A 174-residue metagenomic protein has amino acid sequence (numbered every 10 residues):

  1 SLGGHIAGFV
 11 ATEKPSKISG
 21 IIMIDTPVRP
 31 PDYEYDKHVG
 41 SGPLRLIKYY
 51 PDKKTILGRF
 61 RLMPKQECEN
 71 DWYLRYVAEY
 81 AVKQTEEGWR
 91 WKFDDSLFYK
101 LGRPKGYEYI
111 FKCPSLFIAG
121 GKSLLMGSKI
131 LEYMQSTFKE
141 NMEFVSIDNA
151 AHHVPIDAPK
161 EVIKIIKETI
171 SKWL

Functional and structural regions predicted by a protein language model:
S1, D25, G121, D148: Nucleotide-sugar donor-binding loop of glycosyltransferases
G3, A7: Gly/Ala-rich beta-loop-alpha elbow adjacent to hydrolase catalytic centers
G8-T12, K17-P51: Flexible "cap/lid" loop of the alpha/beta hydrolase fold
I47-P104: Conserved alpha/beta-hydrolase catalytic His-Asp/Glu region
K48, S123, A151-V154: Glycosyltransferase donor-binding loop in the core domain
V82-T137, E143-S146: Conserved serine/cysteine hydrolase catalytic core
I147-P159, I163: Catalytic histidine-centered segment of alpha/beta-hydrolase-like enzymes
I165-W173: C-terminal alpha-helix
